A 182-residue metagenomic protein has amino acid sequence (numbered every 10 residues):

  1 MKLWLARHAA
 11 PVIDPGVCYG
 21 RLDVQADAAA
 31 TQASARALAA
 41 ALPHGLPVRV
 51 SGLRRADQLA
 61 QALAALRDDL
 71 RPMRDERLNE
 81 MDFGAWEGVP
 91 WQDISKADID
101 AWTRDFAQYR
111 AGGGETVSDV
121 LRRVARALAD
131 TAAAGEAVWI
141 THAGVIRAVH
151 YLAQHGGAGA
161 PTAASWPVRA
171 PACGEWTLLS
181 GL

Functional and structural regions predicted by a protein language model:
M1-K2, A40, M81-D93, A133 (+1 more regions): Acidic, low-complexity terminal tails and accessory targeting/binding regions of phosphate-metabolizing enzymes
K2-R67, E115: Active-site-proximal alpha-helix that buttresses catalytic centers in soluble enzyme cores
L3-W4, L46, G135-G144: Generic beta-sheet signal
V12, R55-D57, E80-M81, V145-A148: Short, active-site-adjacent cap segments at secondary-structure transitions
P43-R77, A101, A172-L182: Conserved histidine-centered catalytic loops in small-molecule metabolism enzymes
V50-S51, R122, I140-T141: Short beta-strand scaffold positions
A62-L66, D130, L152-G156: Active-site catalytic microenvironments for nucleophilic, acid-base chemistry
A65-R123: Phosphate-handling substructures
